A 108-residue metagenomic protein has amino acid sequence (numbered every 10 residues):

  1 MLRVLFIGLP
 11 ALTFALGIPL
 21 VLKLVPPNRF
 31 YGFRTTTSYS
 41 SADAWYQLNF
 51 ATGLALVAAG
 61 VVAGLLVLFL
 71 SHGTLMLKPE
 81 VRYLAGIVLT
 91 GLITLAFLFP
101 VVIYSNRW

Functional and structural regions predicted by a protein language model:
M1-G17, I87-L92: Alpha-helical transmembrane segments
L12-L16, A59, A63, L92-L98: Alpha-helical transmembrane segments of multipass membrane proteins
F14-N28: Transmembrane alpha-helix/helix-exit interface in multi-pass inner-membrane proteins
P26-Y46: Cytosolic, membrane-interface loops and tails of multi-pass inner-membrane proteins
S40-A59: Interfacial helix-start motif at the membrane-water boundary
V57-S71: Alpha-helical transmembrane segments and their membrane-interface junctions in multi-pass membrane proteins
F69-I93: Hydrophobic alpha-helical transmembrane segments and immediately flanking/interface helices in integral membrane
L98-W108: Juxtamembrane boundary at the C-terminal end of a transmembrane helix
